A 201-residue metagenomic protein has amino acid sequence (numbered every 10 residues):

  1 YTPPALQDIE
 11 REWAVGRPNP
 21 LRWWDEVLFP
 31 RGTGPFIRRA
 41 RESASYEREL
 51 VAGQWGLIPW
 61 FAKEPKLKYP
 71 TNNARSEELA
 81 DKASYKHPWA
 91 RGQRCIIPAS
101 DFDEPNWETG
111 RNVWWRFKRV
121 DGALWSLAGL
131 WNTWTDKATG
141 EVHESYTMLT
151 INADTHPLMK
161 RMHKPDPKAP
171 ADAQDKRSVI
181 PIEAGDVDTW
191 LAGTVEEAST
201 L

Functional and structural regions predicted by a protein language model:
Y1-L201: Short linear sequence motif anchored by a di-proline
